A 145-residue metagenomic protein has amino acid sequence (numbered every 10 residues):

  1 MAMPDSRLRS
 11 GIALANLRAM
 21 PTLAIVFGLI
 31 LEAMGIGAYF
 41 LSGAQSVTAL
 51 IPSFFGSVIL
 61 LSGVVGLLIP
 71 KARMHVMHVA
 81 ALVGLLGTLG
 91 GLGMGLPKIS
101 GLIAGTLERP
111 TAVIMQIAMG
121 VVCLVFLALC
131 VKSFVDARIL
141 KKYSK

Functional and structural regions predicted by a protein language model:
A2-G28: Cytosolic juxtamembrane helix and N-cap/initiation of the first transmembrane helix
L17-L23, F27, M34-S57: Transmembrane alpha-helix entry/boundary detector in multi-pass membrane proteins
P21, I25-G28, A49, G56 (+4 more regions): Residues within membrane-spanning alpha-helices of integral membrane proteins, especially the hydrophobic core/packing
S57-K71: Canonical alpha-helical transmembrane segments
K71-T106: Mid-chain, well-packed structural core segment of small domains
L107-A128, K132: Individual transmembrane alpha-helices with interfacial aromatic-anchor signatures
C130-K145: Cytosolic juxtamembrane helix at the C-terminal end of the final transmembrane segment
